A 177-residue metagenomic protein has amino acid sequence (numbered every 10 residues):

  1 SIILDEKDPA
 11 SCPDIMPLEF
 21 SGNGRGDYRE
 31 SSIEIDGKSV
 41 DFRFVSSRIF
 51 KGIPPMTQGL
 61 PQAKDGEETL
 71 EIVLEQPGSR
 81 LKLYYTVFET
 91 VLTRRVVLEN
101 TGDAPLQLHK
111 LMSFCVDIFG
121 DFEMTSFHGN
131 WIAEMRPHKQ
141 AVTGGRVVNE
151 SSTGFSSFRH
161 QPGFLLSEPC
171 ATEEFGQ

Functional and structural regions predicted by a protein language model:
S1-Q177: Polysaccharide-binding surfaces and accessory modules of carbohydrate-active proteins
